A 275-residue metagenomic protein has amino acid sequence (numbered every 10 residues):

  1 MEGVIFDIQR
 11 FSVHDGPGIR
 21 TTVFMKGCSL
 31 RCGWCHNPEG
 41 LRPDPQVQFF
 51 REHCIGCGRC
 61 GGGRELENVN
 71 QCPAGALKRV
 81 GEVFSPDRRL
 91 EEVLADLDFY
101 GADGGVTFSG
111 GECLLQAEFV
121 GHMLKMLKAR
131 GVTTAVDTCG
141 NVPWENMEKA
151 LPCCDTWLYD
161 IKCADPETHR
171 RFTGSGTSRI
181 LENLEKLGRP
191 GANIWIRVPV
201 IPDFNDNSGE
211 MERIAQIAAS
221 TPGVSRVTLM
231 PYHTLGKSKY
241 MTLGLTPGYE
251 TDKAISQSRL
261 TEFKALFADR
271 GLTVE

Functional and structural regions predicted by a protein language model:
M1-C60, N68-G81, A95-Y100: N-terminal [4Fe-4S]-dependent radical SAM core
E2-P17, V200-E275: Auxiliary Fe-S-binding modules of radical SAM enzymes
E39, C54, G61, V93-D96 (+4 more regions): Alpha-helix boundary/capping residues
Q46, E52, G81, E112 (+3 more regions): Pocket-edge positions in alpha/beta enzyme catalytic cores
G63-N68, I201: Short, compositionally biased strand/turn segments that nucleate or flank brief secondary-structure elements
V83-P86: Disulfide-bonded cysteine-rich modules in secreted/extracellular proteins, activating on the conserved Cys frameworks
L90-T242: Conserved AdoMet/S-adenosylmethionine-binding subsite of the radical SAM
